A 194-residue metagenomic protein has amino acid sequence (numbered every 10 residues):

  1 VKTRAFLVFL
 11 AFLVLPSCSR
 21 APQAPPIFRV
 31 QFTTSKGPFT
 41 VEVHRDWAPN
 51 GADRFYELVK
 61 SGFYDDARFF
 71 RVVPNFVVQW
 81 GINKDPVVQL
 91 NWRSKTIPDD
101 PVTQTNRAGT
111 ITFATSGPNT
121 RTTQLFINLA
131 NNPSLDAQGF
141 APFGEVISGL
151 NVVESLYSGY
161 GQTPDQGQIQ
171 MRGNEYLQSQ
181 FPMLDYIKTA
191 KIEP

Functional and structural regions predicted by a protein language model:
V1-L7: Bacterial N-terminal signal peptides that target proteins for export
L7-P16: Bacterial N-terminal signal peptides
L15-P194: Cyclophilin-like peptidyl-prolyl cis-trans isomerases
